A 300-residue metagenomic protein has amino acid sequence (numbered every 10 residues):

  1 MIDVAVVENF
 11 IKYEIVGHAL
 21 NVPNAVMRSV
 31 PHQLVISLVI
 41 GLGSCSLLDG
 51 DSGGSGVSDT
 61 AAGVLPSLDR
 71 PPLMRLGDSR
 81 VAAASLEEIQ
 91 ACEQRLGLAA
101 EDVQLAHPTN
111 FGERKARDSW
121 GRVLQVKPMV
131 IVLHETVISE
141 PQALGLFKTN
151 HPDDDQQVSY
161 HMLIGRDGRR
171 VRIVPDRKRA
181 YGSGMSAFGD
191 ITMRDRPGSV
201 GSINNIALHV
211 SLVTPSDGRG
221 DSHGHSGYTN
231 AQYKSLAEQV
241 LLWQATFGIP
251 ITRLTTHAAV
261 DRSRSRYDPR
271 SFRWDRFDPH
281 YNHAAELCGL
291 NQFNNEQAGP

Functional and structural regions predicted by a protein language model:
M1-D3, G41, G168: Short intrinsically disordered, low-complexity coil segments enriched in acidic
M1-V26: N-terminal amphipathic/basic-hydrophobic helices that include classical n-h-c signal peptides and signal-anchor
D3, R28-S29, C45-R95, N205-A207 (+1 more regions): Basic/polar, cationic surfaces and motifs that engage anionic cell-wall and phosphate/carboxylate ligands
V16, V30-P31, V132, T255: Intrinsically disordered, low-complexity regions enriched for glutamine and histidine
V22, I36-S37, I138, D261: Alpha-helical and His/Cys-centered functional microenvironments
N24-L34: Bacterial N-terminal signal peptides that target proteins for export
Q33-G43: Bacterial N-terminal signal peptides
C92-L124, V130-G248: Active-site-adjacent loop/helix surface patches within enzyme catalytic domains that shape the substrate-binding cleft
